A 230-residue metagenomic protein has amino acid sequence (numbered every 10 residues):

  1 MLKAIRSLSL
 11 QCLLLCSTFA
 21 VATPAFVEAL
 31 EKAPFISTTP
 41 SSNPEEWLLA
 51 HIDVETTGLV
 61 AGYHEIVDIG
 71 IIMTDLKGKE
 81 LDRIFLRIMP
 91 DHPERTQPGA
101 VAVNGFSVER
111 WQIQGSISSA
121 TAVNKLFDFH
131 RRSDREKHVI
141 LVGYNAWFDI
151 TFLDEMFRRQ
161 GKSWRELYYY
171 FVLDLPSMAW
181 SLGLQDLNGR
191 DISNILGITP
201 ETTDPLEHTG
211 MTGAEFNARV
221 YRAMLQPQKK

Functional and structural regions predicted by a protein language model:
L2-I5, L10-L14, T23-A50: N-terminal accessory regions of nucleic-acid-interacting proteins
I36-W147, N194-I195, H208: Conserved non-catalytic scaffold segment of RNase H-like nuclease domains
H64-I66, T151, G161-R165, W180: Catalytic phosphate/metal-binding cores of nucleic-acid and nucleotide-processing enzymes, i.e., regions that mediate
V108-Q114, Q160-L167, E201-T202: Short, polar/flexible loop-turn hinges at active-site or ligand-entry regions and domain interfaces
I140-G143, Y170-D174: Extended hydrophobic secondary-structure segments that form protein cores and membrane-embedded regions
I140-W147, T151-F157, N188-K230: Acidic, Mg2+-coordinating catalytic module of metal-dependent nucleases/exonucleases that use a two-metal-ion mechanism
F171-L187: Short alpha-helix plus adjacent loop in nuclease-associated cores
